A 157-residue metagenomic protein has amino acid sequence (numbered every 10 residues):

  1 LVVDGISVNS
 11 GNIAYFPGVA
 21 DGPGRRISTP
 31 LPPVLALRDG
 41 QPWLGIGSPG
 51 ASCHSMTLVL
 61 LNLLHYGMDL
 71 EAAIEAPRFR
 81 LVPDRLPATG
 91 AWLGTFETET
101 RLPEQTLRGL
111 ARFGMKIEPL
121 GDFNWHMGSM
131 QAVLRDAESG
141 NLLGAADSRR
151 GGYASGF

Functional and structural regions predicted by a protein language model:
L1-F123: Proteins synthesized as precursors that undergo proteolytic processing into mature forms
T98-F157: Cofactor-centric catalytic regions
